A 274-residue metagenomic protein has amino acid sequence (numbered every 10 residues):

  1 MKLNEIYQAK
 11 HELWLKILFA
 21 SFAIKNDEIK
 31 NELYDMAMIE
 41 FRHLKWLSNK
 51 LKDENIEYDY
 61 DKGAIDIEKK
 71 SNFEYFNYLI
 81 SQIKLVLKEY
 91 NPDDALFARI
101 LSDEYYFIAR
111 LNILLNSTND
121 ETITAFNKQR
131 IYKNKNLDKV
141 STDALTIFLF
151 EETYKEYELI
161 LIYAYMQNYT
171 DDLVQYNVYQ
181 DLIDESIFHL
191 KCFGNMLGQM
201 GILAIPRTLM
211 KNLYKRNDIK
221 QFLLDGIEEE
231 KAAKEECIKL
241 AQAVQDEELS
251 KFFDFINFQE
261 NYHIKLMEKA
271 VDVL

Functional and structural regions predicted by a protein language model:
M1-L274: Non-heme di-metal
